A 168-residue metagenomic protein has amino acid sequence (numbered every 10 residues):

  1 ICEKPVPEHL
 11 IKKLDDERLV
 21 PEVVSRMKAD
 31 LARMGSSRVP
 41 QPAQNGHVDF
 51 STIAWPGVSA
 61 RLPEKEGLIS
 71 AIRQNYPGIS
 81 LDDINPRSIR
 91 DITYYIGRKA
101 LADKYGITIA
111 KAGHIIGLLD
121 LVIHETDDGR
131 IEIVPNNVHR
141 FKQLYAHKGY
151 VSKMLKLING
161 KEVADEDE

Functional and structural regions predicted by a protein language model:
I1-V122, T126-E168: Nuclease and nuclease-like effector domains acting on nucleic acids or nucleotide cofactors
